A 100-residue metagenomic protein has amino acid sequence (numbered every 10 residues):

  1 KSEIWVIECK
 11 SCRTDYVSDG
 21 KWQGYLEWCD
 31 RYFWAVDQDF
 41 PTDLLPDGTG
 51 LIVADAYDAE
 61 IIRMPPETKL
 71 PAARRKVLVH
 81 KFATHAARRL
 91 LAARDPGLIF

Functional and structural regions predicted by a protein language model:
K1-V6: Active-site beta-strand-loop-beta-strand hairpin of nuclease catalytic cores that positions key catalytic residues
C12-L44, G50: Short, charged, amphipathic alpha-helix that recurs within catalytic cores of restriction-modification and other
L44-F100: Non-catalytic C-terminal interaction segments of nucleic acid-processing enzymes
